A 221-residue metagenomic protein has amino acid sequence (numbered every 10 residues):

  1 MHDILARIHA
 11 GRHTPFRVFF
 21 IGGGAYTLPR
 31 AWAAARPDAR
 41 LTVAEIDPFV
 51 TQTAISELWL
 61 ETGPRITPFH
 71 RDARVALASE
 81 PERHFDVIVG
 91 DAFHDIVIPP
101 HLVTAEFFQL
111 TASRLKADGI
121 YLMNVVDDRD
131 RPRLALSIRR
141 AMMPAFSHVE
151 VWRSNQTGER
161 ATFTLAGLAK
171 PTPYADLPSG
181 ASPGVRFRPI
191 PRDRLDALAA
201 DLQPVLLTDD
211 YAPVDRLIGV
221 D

Functional and structural regions predicted by a protein language model:
H2-L122, R129-A135: The AdoMet/dcAdoMet-binding core of the Class I SAM-like
D3-H9, H148-D221: Soluble small-group transferase modules, centered on the S-adenosyl donor enzyme superfamily
D38-R40, G63-R65, D118, F146-H148 (+1 more regions): A generic structural signal for alpha->beta connector loops
R74-L77, F85, I138-R139, M143 (+2 more regions): Hydrophobic, well-ordered secondary-structure segments that either form specific early membrane-associated helices used
L102-V103, S137-I138, P178-A181: Composition- and surface-driven signal marking solvent-exposed, interaction-prone regions in large proteins
L110-Y174: C-terminal substrate-binding/active-site "lid" region of AdoMet-derived donor-dependent transferases
